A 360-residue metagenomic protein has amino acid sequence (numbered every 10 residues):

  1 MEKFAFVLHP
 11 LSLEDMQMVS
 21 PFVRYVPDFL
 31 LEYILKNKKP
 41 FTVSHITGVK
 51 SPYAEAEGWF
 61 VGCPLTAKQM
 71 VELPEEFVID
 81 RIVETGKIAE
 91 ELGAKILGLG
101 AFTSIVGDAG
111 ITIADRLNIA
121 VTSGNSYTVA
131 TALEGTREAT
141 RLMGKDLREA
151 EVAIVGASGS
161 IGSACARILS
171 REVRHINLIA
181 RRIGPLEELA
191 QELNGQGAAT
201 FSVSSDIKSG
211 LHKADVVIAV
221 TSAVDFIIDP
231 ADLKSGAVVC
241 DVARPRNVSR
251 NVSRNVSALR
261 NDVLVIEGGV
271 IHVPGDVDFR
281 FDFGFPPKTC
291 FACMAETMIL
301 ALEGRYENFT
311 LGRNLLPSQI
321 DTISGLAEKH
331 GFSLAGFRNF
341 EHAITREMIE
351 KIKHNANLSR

Functional and structural regions predicted by a protein language model:
E2, F6-S12, Q17-E57, P64-A67 (+2 more regions): Adenosine-phosphate binding glycine-rich loop
K3-A5, K95, R174, D215 (+1 more regions): Conserved acidic residues
G48-L147, F279-K288, A295: Glycine/serine-rich phosphate-binding loop and adjoining beta1-alpha1 elements at the start of nucleotide-handling
A101-S104, S126-Y127, R181, R244 (+1 more regions): Short, ordered loop/turn segments at secondary-structure junctions
S104-D108, I183-E188, N247-R250: Short, charged/polar "capping" segments at the starts of alpha-helices and the immediately preceding loops
V129, G159-C165, D225-I227: Short glycine/serine/threonine-rich phosphate/pyrophosphate-binding segments that cradle anionic phosphate groups
E138-V216: Glycine-rich phosphate/diphosphate-binding loop of Rossmann-like nucleotide-binding domains
A198-V273: Rossmann-like adenosine-cofactor binding region
